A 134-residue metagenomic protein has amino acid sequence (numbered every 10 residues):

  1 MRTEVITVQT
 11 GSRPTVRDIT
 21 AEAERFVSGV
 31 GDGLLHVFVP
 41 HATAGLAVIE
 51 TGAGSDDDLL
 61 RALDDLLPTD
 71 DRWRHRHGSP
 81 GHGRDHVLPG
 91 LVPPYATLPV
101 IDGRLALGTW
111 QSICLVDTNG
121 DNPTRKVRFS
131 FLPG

Functional and structural regions predicted by a protein language model:
M1-G134: Active-site histidine-anchored catalytic micro-motif
